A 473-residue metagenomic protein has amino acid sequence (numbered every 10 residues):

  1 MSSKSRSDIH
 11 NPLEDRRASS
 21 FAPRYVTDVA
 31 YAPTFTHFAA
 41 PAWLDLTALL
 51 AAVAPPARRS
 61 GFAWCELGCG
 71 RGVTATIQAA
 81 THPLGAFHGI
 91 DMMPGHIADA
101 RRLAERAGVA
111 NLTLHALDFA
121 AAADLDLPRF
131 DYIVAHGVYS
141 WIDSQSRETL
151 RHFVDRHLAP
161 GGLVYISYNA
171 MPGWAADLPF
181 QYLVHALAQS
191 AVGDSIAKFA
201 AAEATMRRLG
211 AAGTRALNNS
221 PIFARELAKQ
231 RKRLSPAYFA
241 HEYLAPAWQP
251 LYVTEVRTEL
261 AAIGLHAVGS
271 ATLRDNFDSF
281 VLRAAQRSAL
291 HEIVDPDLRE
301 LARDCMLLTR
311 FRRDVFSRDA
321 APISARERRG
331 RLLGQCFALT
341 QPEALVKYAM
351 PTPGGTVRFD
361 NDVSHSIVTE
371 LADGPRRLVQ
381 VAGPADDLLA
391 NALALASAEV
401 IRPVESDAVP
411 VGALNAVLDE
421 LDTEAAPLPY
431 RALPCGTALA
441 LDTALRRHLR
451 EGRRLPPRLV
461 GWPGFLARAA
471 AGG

Functional and structural regions predicted by a protein language model:
K4-L125, P172-P179, A471-G473: N-terminal charged/capping segments associated with class I S-adenosyl-L-methionine
D124-Y132: A short acidic, Gly/Pro-enriched loop at the edge of an enzyme's catalytic core that lines a small-molecule cofactor
D131-Q145: A short SAM/SAH-binding and catalytic strip from SAM-dependent methyltransferases
E148-P160: A short glycine-rich, Lys/Arg-flanked "PGG" loop and its adjoining helix->strand segment in the class I
I166-G193, L209-R215: Conserved class I S-adenosyl-L-methionine
F199-L227, S235: Glycine- and hydrophobic-rich flexible loops that cap the catalytic core of alpha/beta enzyme folds
R231, S235-D373: C-terminal lobe and adjacent flexible extensions of AdoMet/dcAdoMet transferase-like proteins
D278-E292, L298-R312, F316, T356-G473: Long, charge-rich, low-complexity alpha-helical segments
